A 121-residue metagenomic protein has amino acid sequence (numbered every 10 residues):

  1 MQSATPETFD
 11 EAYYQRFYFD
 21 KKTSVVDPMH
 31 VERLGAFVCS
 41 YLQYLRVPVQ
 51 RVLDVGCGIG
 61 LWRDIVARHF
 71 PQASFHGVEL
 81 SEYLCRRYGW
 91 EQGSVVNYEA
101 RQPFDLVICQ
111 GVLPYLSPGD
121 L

Functional and structural regions predicted by a protein language model:
M1-D20: N-terminal, positively charged/glycine-rich alpha-helical extensions of SAM-dependent methyltransferases
H30-P48: Conserved alpha-helix/loop element of class I SAM-dependent methyltransferases that forms part of the SAM/SAH-binding
Q50-G58: Conserved class I S-adenosyl-L-methionine
I59-N97: Class I SAM-dependent methyltransferase SAM/SAH-binding core
I108: A conserved beta-strand element that flanks and buttresses the S-adenosyl-L-methionine
G111-Y115: Short catalytic micro-motifs in class I SAM-dependent methyltransferases
L116-L121: A short, conserved alpha-helix within the catalytic core of class I
